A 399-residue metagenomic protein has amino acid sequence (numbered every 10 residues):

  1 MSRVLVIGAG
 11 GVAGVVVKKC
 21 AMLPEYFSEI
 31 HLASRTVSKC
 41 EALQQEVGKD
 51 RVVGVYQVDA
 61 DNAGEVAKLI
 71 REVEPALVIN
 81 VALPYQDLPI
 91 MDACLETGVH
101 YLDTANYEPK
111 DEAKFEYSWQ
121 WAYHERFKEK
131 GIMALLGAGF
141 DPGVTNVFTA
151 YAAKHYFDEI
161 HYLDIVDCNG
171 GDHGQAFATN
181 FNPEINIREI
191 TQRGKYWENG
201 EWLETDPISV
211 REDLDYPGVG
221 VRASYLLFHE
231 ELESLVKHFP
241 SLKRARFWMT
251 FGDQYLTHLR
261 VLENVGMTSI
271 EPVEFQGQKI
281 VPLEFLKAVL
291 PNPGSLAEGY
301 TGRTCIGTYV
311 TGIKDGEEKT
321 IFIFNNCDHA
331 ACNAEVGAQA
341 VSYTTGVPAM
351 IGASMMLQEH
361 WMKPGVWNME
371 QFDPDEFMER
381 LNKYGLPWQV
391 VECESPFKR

Functional and structural regions predicted by a protein language model:
V4-G11: Conserved N-terminal Rossmann-fold NAD(P)-binding element of oxidoreductases
E29-H31: Short beta-strand element of Class I
T36-S38: Helix N-cap at the beta1-alpha1 junction of Rossmann-like dinucleotide-binding domains, i.e., the first residues
G48-N62: Rossmann-fold cofactor-recognition segment
A60-V73, Q86: Conserved Rossmann-fold cofactor-binding substructure of NAD(P)-dependent oxidoreductases
I70, A76-N80, Y101-L102: N-terminal Rossmann-like NAD(P) cofactor-binding module of classical short-chain dehydrogenase/reductase
A105-I132: Rossmann-fold NAD(P)-binding glycine/threonine-rich loop
K154-R399: C-terminal catalytic/substrate-binding lobe primarily of soluble NAD(P)-dependent oxidoreductases
